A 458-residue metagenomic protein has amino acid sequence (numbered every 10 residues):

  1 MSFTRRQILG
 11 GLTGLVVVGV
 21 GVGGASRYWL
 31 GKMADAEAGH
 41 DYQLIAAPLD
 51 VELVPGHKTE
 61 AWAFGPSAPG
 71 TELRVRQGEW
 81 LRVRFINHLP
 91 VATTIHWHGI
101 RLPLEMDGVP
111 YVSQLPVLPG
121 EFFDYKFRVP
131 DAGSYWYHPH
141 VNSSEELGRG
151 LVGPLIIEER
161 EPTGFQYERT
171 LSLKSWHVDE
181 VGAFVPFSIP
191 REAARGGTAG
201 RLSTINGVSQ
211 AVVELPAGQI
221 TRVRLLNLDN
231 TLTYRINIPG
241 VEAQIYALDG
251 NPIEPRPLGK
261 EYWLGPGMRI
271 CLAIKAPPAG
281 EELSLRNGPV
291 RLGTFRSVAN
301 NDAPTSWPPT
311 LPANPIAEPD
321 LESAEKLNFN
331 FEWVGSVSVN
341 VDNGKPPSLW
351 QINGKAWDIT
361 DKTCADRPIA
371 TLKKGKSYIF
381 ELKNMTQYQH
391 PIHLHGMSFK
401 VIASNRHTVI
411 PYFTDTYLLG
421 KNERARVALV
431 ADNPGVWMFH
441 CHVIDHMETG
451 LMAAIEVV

Functional and structural regions predicted by a protein language model:
M1-L9: Twin-arginine (Tat) signal peptide motif
G10-G11, V17-Q43, L147, L151-D179 (+3 more regions): Extended terminal and domain-junction accessory segments
G56-R74, R201-A211, S348-K374: N-terminal edge beta-strand
A68, L73-V75, G99-D131, S209 (+4 more regions): Extracytoplasmic beta-sandwich strand-turn segments characteristic of Greek-key/jelly-roll folds
F85-L89, L226-N227, L382-T386: Asparagine-centered strand-capping/turn motif at beta-strand->loop junctions
M106-D107, L115-L118, P186-S323, N405-T414: Histidine- and aromatic-rich segments of cupredoxin/plastocyanin-like copper-binding domains
V129-E158: Hydrophobic or amphipathic alpha-helical targeting/insertion segments
G240-D249, M385-Y412, I444-E448, E456-V458: Active/binding-pocket-proximal capping segment
